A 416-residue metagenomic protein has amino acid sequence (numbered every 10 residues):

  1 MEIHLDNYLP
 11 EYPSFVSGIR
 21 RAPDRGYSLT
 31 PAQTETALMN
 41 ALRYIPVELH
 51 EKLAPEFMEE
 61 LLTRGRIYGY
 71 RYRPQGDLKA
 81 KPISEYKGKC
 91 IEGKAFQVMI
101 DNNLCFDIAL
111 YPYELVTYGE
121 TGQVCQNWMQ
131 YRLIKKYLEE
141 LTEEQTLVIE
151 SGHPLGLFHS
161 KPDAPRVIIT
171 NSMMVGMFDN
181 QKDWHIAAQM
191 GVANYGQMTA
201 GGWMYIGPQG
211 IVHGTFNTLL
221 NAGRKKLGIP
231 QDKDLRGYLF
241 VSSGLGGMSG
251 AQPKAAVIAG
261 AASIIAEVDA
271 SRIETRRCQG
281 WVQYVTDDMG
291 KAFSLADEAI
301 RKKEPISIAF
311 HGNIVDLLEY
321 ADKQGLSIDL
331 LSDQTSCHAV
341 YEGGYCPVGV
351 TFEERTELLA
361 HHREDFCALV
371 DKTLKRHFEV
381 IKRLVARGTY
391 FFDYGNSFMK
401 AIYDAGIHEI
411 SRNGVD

Functional and structural regions predicted by a protein language model:
M1-P208, H362-D416: Long, compositionally biased, glycine/small-hydrophobic-enriched stretches that function as flexible linkers, tethers
L147-S151, I169-T170, S242, I265-A266 (+3 more regions): General beta-strand structural signal in soluble alpha/beta enzymes
M177-N180, G250-A251, I273-T275, L317-E319 (+2 more regions): Short helix/loop capping segments that flank catalytic or ligand/cofactor-binding pockets
Q189-V192, T215-G228: Active-site-proximal segments of catalytic enzyme domains that coordinate small-molecule cofactors or metal ions
Q197-L220, R236-L239, L245-K303, D333-V380 (+1 more regions): Catalytic or ion-translocation cores adjacent to nucleophile or general acid/base/metal-coordination motifs in diverse
L227, Q231-Y238: Short helix-loop-beta connector
A270, G312-V315, Q334-A339, G395-A401: Glycine-rich beta-alpha junction loops
S307-T335, E342: Active-site/ligand-binding-proximal alpha/beta "capping" segment
